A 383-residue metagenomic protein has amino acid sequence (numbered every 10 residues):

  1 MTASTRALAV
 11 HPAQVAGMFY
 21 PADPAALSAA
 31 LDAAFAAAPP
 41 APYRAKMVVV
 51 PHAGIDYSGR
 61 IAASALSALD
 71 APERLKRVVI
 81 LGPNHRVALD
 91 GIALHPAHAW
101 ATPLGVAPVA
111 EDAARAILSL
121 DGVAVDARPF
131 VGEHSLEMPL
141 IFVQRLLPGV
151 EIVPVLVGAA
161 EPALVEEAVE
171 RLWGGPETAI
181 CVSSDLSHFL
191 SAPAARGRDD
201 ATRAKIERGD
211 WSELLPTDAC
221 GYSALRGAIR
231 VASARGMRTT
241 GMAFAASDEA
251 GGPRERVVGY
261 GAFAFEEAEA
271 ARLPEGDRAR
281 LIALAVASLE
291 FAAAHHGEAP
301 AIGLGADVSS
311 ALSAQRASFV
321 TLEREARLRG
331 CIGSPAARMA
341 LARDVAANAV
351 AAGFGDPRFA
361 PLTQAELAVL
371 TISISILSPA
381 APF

Functional and structural regions predicted by a protein language model:
A3-G251, A264, E269, R278 (+1 more regions): Active-site histidine-anchored catalytic micro-motif
Y43-R44, L136, D218, R256 (+2 more regions): Short, basic and Ser/Thr-rich N-terminal targeting/leader segments
P96, G259, L370: Residues that flank catalytic or metal-binding motifs in active/ligand-binding sites
I141, Y260-A264, S318-L322: Short beta-strand scaffold segments in enzyme catalytic cores
P193-R196, R254, L377-F383: Short glycine/threonine-rich loop-to-helix capping motif typified by GTGT followed within a few residues by an Asp-Pro
S247-R256, L362: Short proline/glycine-enriched turn/loop segments at secondary-structure junctions
R254-V258, V350-A351: Short low-complexity, flexible loop/linker segments enriched in glycine and/or proline with clustered acidic
A271-F383: Basic nucleic-acid-binding interfaces
